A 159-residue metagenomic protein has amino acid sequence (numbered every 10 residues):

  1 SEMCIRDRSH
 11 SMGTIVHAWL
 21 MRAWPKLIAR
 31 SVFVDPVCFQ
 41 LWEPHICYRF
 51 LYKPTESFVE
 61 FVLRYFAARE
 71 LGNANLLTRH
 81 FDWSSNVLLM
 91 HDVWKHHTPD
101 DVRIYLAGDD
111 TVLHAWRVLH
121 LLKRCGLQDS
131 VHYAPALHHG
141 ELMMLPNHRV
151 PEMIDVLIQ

Functional and structural regions predicted by a protein language model:
M3-I5: Short, small-residue-biased leader/transition segments that mark boundaries at the very start of proteins
R8-H17: Gly/Ala-rich beta-loop-alpha elbow adjacent to hydrolase catalytic centers
V32-L41: Active-site nucleophile loop of the alpha/beta-hydrolase fold
A67-H96, T111-L113: Active-site nucleophile elbow and catalytic-triad environment of alpha/beta-hydrolase enzymes
I104-L106: Short beta-strand/loop motif that positions the catalytic acidic residue of the alpha/beta-hydrolase fold
G108-L113, H139-E141: Acidic catalytic loop of the alpha/beta-hydrolase fold
H114-R124: Short alpha-helix in the alpha/beta-hydrolase fold that links the catalytic acid
D129-Q159: Catalytic active-site module of serine/aspartate enzymes centered on a nucleophile-bearing elbow/loop
